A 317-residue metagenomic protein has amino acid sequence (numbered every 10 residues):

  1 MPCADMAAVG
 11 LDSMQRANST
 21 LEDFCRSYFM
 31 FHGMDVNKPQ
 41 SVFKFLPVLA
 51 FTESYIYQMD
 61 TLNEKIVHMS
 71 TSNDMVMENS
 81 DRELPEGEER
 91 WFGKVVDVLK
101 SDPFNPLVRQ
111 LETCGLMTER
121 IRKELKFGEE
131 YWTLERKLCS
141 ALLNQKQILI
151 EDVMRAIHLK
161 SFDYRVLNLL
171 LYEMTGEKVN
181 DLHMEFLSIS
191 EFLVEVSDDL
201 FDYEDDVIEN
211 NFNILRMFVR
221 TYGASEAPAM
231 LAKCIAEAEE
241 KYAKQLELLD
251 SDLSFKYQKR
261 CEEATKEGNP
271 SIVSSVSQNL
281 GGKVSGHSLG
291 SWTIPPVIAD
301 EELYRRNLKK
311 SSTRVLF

Functional and structural regions predicted by a protein language model:
M1-V207, I272-S275, G282, G286: All-alpha helical catalytic cores of prenyl diphosphate-utilizing isoprenoid enzymes
M117-T118, K244-E247, S254: Short helix/loop segments within enzyme catalytic domains that coordinate or immediately flank catalytic cofactors
E124, D250-Y257: Acidic carboxylate-rich catalytic motifs and surrounding loops in phosphoryl-/glycosyl-chemistry enzymes
I150-D163, I214-G223, K241-L248, G281-E301: Hydrophobic transmembrane alpha-helix bundles
L169, E173, F192-E195, F201 (+4 more regions): Hydrophobic alpha-helix feature that most strongly marks membrane-spanning transmembrane helices and their immediate
N211-E237, K256-K266: C-terminal, helix-dominated tail/subdomain
C261-F317: Acidic, carboxylate-rich catalytic segments that either coordinate divalent cations
